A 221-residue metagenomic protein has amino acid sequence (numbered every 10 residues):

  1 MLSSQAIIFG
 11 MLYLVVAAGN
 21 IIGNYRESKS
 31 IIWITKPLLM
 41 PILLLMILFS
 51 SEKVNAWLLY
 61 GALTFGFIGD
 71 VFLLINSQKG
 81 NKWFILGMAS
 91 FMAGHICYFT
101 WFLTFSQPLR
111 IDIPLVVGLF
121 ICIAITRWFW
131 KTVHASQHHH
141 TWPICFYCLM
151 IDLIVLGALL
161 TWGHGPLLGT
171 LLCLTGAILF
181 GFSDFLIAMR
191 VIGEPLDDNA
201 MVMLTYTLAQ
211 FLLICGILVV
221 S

Functional and structural regions predicted by a protein language model:
M1-S221: Polytopic alpha-helical membrane-helix bundles and their juxtamembrane interface segments in multi-pass membrane
